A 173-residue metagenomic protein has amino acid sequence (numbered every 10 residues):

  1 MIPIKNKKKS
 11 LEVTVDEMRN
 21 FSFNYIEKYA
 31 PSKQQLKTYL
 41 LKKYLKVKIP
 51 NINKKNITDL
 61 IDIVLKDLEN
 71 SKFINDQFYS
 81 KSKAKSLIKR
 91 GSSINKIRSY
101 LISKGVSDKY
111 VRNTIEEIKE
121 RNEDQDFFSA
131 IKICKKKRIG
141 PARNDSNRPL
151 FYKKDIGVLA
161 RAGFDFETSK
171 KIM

Functional and structural regions predicted by a protein language model:
M1-M173: An alpha-helical, amphipathic repeat domain used for nucleic-acid recognition, typified by the mTERF helical solenoid
